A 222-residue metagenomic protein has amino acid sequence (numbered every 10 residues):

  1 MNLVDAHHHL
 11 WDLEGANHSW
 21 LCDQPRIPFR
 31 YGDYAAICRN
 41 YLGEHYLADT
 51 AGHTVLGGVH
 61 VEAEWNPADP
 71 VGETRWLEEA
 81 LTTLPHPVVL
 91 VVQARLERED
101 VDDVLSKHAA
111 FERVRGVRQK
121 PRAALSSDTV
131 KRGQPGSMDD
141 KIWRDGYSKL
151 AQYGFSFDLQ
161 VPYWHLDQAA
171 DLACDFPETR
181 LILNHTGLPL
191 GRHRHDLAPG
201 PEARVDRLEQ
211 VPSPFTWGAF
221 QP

Functional and structural regions predicted by a protein language model:
M1-A80: An N-terminally biased module of ancient metal coordination in phosphate/nucleic-acid-related enzymes
H7, G58, L77, L90 (+3 more regions): Conserved, mostly hydrophobic/aromatic
H7, V114-R122, R180-T186, P222: Non-cysteine beta-strand/loop elements that form the S-adenosyl-L-methionine
I37, E64-V71, A94-D102, Q160-D167 (+1 more regions): Acidic-and-aromatic substrate-binding clefts and catalytic sites of carbohydrate-active enzymes
L47-T54, R75-H86, D103-V117, D140-K141 (+3 more regions): Acidic (Asp/Glu)-rich catalytic clusters
G58-H60, V89-V92, S156-Q160: Short catalytic-loop micro-motif centered on adjacent basic/acidic residues
E62-W65, Q119-M138: Glycine-rich phosphate-binding "P-loop"
G133-P222: Catalytic pocket-lining loop regions of alpha/beta-barrel enzymes, especially the amidohydrolase/enolase/GH5 lineages
